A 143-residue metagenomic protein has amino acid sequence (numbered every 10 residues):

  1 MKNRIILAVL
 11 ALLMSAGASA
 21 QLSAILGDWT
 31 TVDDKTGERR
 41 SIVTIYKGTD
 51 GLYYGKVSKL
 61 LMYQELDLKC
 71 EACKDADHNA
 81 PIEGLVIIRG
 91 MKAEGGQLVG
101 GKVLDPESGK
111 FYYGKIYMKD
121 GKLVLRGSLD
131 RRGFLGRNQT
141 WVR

Functional and structural regions predicted by a protein language model:
M1-L7: Bacterial N-terminal signal peptides that target proteins for export
L13-G17: N-terminal signal peptide c-region/cleavage motif recognized by signal peptidases
S19-D28: N-terminal helix-cap/turn-to-beta initiation motif at the start of protein domains
T31-Y113: Central antiparallel beta-sheet cores of small beta-barrel/beta-sandwich binding domains
A72-N79, V124-R132: Short aromatic-glycine motifs in intrinsically disordered, low-complexity regions
D120-L123, L129-R143: Edge beta-strand at a domain terminus
